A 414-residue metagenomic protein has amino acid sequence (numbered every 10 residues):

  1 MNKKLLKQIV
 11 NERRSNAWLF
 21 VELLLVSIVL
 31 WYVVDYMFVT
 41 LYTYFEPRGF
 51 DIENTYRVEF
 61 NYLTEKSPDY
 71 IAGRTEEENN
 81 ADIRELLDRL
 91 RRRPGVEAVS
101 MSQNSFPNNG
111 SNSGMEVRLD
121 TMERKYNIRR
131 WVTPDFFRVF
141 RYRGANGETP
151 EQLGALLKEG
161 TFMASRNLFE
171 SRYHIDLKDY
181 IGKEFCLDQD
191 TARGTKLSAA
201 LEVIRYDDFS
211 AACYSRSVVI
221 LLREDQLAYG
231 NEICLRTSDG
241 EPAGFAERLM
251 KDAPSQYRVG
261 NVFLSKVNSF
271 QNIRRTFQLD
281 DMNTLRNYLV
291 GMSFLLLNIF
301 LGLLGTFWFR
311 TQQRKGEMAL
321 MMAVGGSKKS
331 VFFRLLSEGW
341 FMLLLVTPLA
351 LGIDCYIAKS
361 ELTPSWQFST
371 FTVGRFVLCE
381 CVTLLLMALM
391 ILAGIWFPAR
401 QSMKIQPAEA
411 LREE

Functional and structural regions predicted by a protein language model:
N2-L5, T40, V382-E414: C-terminal membrane-exit region of the final transmembrane helix in multipass inner-membrane proteins
K3-K7, L301-E338, K404-E414: Intracellular coupling helices
N11, Y257-G291, Q313, A358-C379: Membrane-helix entry/capping segments
R13-V39, D280-G316, F341-I353, L389 (+1 more regions): Hydrophobic alpha-helical transmembrane segments of multi-pass inner-membrane transport and secretion
V34-R124, S365: Membrane-proximal extracellular/periplasmic loop immediately following the first transmembrane helix
E123-S217: Hydrophobic secondary-structure segments that place a key small or acidic residue at a functional site
E159, R166-N167, D190-L285: "Rare, low-scoring activations can occur in soluble or secreted enzymes where short amphipathic helices or signal
L295, G316-L362, W366-Q367, L378-V382 (+2 more regions): Transmembrane alpha-helical interface segments in multi-pass membrane proteins
